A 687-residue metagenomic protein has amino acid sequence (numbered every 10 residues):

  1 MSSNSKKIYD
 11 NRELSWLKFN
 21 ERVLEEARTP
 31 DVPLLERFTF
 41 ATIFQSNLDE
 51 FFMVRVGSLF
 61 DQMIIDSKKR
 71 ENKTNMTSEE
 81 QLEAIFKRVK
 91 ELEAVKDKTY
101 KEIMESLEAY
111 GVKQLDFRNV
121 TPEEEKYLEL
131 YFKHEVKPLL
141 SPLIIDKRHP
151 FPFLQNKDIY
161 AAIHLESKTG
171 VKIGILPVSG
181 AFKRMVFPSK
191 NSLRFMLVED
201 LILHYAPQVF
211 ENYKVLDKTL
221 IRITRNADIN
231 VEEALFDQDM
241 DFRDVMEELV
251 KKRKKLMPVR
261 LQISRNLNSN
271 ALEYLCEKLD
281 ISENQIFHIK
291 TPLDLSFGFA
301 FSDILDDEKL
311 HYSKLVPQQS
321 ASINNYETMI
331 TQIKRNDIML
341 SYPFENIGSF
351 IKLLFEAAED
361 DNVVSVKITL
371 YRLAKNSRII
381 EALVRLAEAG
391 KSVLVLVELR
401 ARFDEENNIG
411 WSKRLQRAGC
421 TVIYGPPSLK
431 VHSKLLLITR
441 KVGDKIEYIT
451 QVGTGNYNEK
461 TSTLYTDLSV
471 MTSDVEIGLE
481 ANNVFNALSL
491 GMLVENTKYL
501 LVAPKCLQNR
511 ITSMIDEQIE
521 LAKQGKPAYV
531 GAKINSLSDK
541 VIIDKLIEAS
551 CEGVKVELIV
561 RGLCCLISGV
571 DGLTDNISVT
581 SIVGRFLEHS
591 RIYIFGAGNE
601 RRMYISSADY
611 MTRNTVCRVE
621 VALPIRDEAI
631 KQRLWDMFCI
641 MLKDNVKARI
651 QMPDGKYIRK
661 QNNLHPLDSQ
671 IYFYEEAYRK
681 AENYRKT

Functional and structural regions predicted by a protein language model:
M1-V530, E548, E552, C564-T687: N-terminal localization/anchoring segments of enzymes in phospholipid and broader phosphate metabolism
K540-I543, I547: Glycine/threonine-rich ATP-lid/beta-loop region of ATP-binding domains
K555-I559: Hydrophobic alpha/beta core scaffold segments
